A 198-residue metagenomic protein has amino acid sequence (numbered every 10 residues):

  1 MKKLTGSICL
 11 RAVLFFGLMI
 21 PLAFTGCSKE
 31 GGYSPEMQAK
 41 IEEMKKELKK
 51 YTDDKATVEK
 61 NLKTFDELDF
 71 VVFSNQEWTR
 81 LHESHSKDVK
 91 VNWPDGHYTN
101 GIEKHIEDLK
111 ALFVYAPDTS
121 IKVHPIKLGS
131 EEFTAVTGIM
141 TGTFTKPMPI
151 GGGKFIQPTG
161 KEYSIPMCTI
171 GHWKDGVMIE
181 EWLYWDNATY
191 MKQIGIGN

Functional and structural regions predicted by a protein language model:
K2-L14: Bacterial N-terminal signal peptides that target proteins for export
A23-G26: C-terminal motif of bacterial Sec signal peptides marking the signal peptidase cleavage site
S28-N198: C-terminal and inter-domain tail/linker signature
